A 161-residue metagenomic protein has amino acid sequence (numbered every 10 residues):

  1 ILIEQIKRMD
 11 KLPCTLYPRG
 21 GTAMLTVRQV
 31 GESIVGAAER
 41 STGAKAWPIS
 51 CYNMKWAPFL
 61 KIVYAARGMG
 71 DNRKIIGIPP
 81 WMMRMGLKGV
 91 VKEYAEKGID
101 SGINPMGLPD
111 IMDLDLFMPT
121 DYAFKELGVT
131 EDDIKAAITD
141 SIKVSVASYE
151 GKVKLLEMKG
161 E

Functional and structural regions predicted by a protein language model:
I1-E4, A37-W47, M69-D71: Glycine/proline-rich active-site loop of Rossmann-fold NAD(P)-dependent oxidoreductases
E4-L25, G36: A conserved pocket-lining segment of Rossmann-fold NAD(P)-dependent short-chain dehydrogenase/reductase
P18-G21, W47, M106-M112, E126: Active-site rim elements
T22-R28, W47-A66, I76-K88, D132: Substrate-binding strand-loop-helix patch in Rossmann-like NAD(P)-dependent oxidoreductase/epimerase domains
V30, I34, I49, F59 (+2 more regions): Non-catalytic, hydrophobic alpha-helical segments
W56, G107-T120: Active-site loop of classical SDR/Rossmann-like NAD(P)-dependent oxidoreductases, centered on the catalytic Tyr-X3-Lys
K61-D113, E150-L156: Terminal hydrophobic/aromatic helix or amphipathic segment near a protein terminus
M118-E161: Amphipathic terminal alpha-helices
